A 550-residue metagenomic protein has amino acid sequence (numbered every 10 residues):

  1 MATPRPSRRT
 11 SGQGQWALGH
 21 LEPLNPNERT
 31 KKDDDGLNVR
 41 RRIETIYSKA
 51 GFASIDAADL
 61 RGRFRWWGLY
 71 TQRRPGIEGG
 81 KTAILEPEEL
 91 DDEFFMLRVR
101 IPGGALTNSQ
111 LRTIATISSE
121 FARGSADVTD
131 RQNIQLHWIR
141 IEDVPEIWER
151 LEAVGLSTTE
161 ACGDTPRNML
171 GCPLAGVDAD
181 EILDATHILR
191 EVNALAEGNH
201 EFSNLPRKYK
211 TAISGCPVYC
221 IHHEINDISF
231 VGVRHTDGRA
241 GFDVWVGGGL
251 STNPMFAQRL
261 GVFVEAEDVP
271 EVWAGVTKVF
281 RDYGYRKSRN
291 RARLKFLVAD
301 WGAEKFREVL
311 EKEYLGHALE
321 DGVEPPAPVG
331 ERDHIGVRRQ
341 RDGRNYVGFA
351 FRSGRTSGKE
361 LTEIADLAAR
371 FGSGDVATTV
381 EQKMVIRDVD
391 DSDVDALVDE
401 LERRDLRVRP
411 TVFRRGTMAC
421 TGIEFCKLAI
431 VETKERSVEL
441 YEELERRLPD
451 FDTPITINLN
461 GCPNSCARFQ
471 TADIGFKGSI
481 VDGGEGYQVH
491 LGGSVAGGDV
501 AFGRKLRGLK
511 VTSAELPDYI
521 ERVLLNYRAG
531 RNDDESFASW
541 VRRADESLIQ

Functional and structural regions predicted by a protein language model:
A2-Q550: Peripheral terminal and linker regions in Fe-S/redox and tRNA-modifying enzymes
